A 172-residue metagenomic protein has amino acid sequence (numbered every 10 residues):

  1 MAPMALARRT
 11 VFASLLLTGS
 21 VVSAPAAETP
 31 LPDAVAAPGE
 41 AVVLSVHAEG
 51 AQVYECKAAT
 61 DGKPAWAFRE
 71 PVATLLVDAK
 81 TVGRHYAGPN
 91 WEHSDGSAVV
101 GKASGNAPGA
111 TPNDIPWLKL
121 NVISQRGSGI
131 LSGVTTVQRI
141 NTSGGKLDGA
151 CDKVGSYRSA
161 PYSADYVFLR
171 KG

Functional and structural regions predicted by a protein language model:
M1-F12: Bacterial N-terminal signal peptides that target proteins for export
F12-S20: Bacterial N-terminal signal peptides
A27-V53, T60-G172: Primary mode marks residue(s) on the alpha4-beta5-alpha5 output face of response regulator receiver
